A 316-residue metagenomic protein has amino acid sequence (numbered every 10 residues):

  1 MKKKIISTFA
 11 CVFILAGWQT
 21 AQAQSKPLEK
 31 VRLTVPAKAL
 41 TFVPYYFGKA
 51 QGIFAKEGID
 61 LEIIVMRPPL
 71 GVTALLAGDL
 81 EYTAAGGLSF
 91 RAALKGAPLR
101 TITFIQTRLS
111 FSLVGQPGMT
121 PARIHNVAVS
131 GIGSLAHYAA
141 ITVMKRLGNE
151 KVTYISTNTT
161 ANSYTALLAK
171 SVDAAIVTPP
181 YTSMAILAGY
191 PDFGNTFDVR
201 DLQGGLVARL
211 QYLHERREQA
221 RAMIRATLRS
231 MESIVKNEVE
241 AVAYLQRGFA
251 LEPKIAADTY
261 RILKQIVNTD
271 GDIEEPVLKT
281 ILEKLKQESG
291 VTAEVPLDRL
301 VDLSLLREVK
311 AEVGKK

Functional and structural regions predicted by a protein language model:
M1-F9: Bacterial N-terminal signal peptides that target proteins for export
T8-G17: Bacterial N-terminal signal peptides
A23-A166, D173-P179, D192-R200: Short, glycine-/small- and polar/acidic-enriched structural segments that line small-molecule recognition paths
F47-G48, F111-T120, Q203-E218, I266: A bilobed periplasmic-binding-protein/Venus flytrap-type ligand-binding module shared by bacterial periplasmic
L80-A85, I262-L278, E308-K315: Short amphipathic alpha-helical segments at helix boundaries and their inter-helical linkers
G87-L88, A161-F249: Pocket-lining segment of extracytoplasmic ligand-binding domains
E215-A293: Secondary-structure end/capping motifs
K286-K316: Conserved C-terminal helix/tail region of periplasmic/extracytoplasmic solute-binding proteins
